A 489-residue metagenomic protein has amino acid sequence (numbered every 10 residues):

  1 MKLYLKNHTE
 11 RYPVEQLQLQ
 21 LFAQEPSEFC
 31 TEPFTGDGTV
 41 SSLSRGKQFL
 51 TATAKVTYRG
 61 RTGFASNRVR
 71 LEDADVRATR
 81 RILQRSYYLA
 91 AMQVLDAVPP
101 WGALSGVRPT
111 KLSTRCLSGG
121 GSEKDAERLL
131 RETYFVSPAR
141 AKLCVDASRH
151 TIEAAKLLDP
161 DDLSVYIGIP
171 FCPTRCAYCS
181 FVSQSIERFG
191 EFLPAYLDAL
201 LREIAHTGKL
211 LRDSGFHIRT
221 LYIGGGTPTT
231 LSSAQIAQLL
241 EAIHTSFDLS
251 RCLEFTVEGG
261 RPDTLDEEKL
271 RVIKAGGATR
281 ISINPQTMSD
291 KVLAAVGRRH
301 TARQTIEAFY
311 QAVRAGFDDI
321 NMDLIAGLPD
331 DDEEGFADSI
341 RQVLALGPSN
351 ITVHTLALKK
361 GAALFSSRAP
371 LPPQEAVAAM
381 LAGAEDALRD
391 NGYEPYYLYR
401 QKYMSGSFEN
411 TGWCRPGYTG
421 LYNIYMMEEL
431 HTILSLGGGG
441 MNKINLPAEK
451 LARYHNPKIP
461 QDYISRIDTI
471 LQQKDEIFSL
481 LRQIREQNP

Functional and structural regions predicted by a protein language model:
M1-G119, L200, P416-P489: Radical SAM enzyme core and accessory elements
P33-G38, G361-L436: A C-terminal junction/extension of Radical SAM enzymes
A52-A54, I167, I281-I283: Short beta-strand motif preference
L95-V98, S118-V165: N-terminal [4Fe-4S]-dependent radical SAM core
R108-L112, C116, D125-L129, K291: A general alpha-helix detector
D162-L197: Canonical Radical SAM [4Fe-4S] cluster-binding loop centered on the CxxxCxxC motif and its immediate flanking residues
G168, S282, N350-H354, I424 (+1 more regions): Beta-strand scaffold of nucleotide-dependent catalytic cores
S183-G383: Conserved non-cysteine loop/helix-boundary elements of the Radical SAM core domain that shape
